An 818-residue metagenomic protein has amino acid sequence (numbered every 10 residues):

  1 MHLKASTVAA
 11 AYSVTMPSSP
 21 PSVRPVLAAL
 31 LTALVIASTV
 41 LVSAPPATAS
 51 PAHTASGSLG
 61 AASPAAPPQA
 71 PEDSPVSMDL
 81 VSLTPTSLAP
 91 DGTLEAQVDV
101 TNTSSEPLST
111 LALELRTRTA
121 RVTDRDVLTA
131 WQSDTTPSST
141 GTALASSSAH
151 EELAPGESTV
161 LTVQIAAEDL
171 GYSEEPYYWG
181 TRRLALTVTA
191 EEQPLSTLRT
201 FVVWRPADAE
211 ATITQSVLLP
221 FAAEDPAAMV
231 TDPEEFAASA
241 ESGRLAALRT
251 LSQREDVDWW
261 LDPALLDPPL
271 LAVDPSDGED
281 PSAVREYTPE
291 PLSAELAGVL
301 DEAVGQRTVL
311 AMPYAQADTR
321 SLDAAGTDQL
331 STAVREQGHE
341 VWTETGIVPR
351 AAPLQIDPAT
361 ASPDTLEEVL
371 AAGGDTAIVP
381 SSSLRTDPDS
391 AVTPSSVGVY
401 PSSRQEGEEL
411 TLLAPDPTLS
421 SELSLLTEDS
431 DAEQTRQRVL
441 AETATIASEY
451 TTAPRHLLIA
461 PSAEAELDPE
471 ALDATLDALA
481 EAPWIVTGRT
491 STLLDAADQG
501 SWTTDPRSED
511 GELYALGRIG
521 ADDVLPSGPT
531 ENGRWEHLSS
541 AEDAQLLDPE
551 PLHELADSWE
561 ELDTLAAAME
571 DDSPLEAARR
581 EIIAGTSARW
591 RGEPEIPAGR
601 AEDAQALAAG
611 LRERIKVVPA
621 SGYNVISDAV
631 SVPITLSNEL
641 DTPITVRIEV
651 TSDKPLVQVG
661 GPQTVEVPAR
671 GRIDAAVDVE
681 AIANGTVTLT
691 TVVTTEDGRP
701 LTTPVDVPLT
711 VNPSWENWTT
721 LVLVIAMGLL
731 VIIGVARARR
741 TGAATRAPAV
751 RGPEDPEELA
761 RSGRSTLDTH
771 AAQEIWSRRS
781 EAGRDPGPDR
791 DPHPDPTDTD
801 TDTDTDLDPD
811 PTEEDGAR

Functional and structural regions predicted by a protein language model:
H2-P51, V724-R737: Secretory targeting and sorting signals
T117-T140, S652-P662, G698-P700: Short aromatic-acidic-glycine turn motif
D134-Y172, Q658-A683: Intrinsically disordered, low-complexity Pro/Gly/Ser/Thr-rich segments with frequent PxxP/GP/PP motifs and embedded
D169-D208, R600, A683-G742: Terminal connector regions
L198-D301, I459: Active-site beta->alpha N-cap acidic-glycine motif
T250-L251, V257, E340-T345, A359-D375 (+3 more regions): Catalytic grooves of carbohydrate-active enzymes
L555, W559-N717: Membrane-proximal extracellular "stem/stalk" segments of glycoproteins immediately N-terminal to a transmembrane helix
A743-R818: Cytoplasmic C-terminal tails of single-pass
